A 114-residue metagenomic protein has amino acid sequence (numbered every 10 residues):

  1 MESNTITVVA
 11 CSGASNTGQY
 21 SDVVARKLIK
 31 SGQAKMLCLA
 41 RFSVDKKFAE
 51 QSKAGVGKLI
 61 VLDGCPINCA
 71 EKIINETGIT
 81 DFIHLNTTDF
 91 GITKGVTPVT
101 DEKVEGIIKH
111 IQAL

Functional and structural regions predicted by a protein language model:
M1-L114: Iron-sulfur-associated redox domains of electron-transfer enzymes in respiratory and anaerobic energy metabolism
